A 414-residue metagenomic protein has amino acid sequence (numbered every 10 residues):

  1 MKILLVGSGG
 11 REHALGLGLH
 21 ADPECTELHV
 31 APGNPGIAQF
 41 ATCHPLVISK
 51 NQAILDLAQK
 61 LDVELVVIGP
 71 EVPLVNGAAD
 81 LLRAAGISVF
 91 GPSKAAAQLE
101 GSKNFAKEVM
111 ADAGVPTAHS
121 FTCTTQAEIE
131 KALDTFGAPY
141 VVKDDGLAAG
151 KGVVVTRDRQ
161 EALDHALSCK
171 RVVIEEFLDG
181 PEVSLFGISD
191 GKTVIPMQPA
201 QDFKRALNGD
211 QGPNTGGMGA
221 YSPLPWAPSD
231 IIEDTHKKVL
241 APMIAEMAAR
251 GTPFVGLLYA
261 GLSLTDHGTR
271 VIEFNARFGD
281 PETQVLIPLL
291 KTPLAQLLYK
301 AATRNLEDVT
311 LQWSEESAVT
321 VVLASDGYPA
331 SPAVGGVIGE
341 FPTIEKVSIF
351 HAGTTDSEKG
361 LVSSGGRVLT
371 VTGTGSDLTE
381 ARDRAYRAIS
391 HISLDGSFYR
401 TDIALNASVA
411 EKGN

Functional and structural regions predicted by a protein language model:
M1-A95: ATP-binding N-terminal substructure of ATP-dependent carboxylate-amine bond-forming enzymes
C43-S49, F121-T125, V154-T156: Short acidic-hydrophobic, aromatic-tinged amphipathic segments that line or gate anion-handling sites
P92-G152: A conserved helix-loop-beta module that forms one wall/lid of the active-site cleft in ATP-utilizing catalytic domains
G152-T283: Internal nucleotide-binding/catalytic subdomain
H236-L258, N275-K346: Active-site "cap" helix and flanking loop/linker of ATP-utilizing ligase/carboxylase catalytic domains
K300-N414: Peripheral (often C-terminal) accessory segments that flank ATP-dependent C-N-forming ligase machineries
